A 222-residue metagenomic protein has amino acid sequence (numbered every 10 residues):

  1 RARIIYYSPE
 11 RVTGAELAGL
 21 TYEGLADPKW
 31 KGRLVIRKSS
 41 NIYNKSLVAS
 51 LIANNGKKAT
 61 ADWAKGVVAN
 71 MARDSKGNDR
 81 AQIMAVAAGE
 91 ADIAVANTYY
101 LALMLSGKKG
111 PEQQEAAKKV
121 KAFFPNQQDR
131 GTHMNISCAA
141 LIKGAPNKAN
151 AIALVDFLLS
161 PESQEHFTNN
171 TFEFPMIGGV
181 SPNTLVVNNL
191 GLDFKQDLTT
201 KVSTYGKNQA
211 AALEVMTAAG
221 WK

Functional and structural regions predicted by a protein language model:
R1-L17, A49, M134-A140: Periplasmic solute-binding protein
E10-G19, I52-A61, G144-A151: Short helix-loop capping/hinge motifs at secondary-structure junctions, enriched in acidic/polar residues
Y22, Q82-I83, L101, A151 (+1 more regions): Short, hydrophobic alpha-helical packing/hinge segments within bilobed ligand-binding/sensory domains
E23, P111-H133, I142-G144: Short beta-strand->loop
E23-I42, S50-I52: Short loop->beta-strand "edge-of-pocket" segments that line small-molecule binding or catalytic clefts across diverse
S39, Y43-S46, S50-P125: Ligand-binding pocket segment of bilobal, Venus flytrap-like solute-binding proteins
S137-D197: Mature extracytoplasmic/periplasmic domains
T184-K222: Extracellular/periplasmic bilobal clamshell ligand-binding domains
